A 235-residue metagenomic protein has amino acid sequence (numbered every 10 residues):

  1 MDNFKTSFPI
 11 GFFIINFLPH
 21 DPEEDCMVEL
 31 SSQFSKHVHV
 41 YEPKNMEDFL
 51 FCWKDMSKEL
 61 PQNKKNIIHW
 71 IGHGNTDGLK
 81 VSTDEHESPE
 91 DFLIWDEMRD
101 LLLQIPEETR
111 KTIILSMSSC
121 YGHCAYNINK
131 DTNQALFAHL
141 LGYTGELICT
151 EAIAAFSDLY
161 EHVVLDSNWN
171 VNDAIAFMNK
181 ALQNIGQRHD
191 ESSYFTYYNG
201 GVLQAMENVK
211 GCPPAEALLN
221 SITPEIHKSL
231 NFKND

Functional and structural regions predicted by a protein language model:
M1-G74, S82-P89, I94, T112 (+1 more regions): A domain-level signal for caspase-like cysteine endopeptidase catalytic cores and their zymogen-processing architecture
E24, D77-K80, Y126-I128, A152: Short glycine-/acidic-enriched loop or helix-start segments at secondary-structure transitions that form or flank
C26-E29, D48, C52, E97 (+3 more regions): Exposed alpha-helical structural elements
H37, K64-N66, L140-Y143, V164-N168: Glycine-rich loops and low-complexity Gly/Arg-rich segments that provide flexible linkers or classic glycine-based
M56-Q62, L102-T109, D166: Alpha-helix termini
H86-A154: Catalytic cores of nucleophile-dependent amide-cleaving enzymes
D91-L102, S167-D235: Caspase-like cysteine protease fold
A152-D166: Short, small-residue alpha-helix embedded
